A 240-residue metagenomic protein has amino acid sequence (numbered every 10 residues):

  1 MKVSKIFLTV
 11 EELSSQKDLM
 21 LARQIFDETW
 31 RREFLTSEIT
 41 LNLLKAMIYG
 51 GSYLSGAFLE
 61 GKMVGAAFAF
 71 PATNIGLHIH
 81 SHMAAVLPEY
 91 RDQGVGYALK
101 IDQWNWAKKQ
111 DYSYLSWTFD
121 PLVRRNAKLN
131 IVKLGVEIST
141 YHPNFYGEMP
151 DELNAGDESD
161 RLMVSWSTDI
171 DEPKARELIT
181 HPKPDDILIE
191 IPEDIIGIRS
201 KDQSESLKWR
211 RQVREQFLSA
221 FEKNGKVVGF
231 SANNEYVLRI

Functional and structural regions predicted by a protein language model:
M1-Q16, L178-P184: Conserved N-terminal entry element of GNAT/NAT acetyltransferase domains
I6-P88, V228-A232: A conserved beta-strand-loop-helix scaffold within acyl/acetyltransferase catalytic domains
L77-P88, I187-D194, I198-K201: Conserved acetyl-CoA binding element of GNAT-fold acetyltransferases
Y90, G94-D102: Conserved acetyl-CoA pyrophosphate-binding loop and the N-cap/start of the following alpha-helix in GNAT-like
A107-D120: Conserved GNAT acetyl-CoA-binding A-motif
T118, K128, G135-E152: Conserved catalytic-core motifs of GNAT/GCN5-like acyltransferases
N144-R176, I240: C-terminal "cap" of GNAT-fold acetyltransferases
Q203-E222: A conserved acidic, glycine/proline-rich C-terminal tail/linker
